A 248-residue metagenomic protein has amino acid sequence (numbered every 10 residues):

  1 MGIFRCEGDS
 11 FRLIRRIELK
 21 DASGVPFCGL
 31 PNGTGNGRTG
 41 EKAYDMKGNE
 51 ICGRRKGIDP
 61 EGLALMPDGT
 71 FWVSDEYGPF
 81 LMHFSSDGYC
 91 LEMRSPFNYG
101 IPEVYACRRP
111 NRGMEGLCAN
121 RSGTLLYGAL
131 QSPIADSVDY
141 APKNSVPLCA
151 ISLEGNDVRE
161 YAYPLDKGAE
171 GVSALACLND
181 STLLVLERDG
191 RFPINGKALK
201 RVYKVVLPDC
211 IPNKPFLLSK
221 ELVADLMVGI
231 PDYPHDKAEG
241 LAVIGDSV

Functional and structural regions predicted by a protein language model:
M1-V248: Sequence/structural signature of beta-propeller domains
